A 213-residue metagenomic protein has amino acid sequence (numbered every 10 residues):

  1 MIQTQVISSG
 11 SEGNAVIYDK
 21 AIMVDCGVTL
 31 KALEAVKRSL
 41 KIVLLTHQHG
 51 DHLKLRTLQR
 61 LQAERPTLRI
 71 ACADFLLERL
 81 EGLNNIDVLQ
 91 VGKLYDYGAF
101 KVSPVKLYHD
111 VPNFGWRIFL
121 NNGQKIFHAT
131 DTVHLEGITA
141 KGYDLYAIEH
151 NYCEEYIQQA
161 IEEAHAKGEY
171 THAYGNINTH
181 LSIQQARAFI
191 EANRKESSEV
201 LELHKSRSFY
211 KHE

Functional and structural regions predicted by a protein language model:
M1-R38, F114-D131, L145: Conserved beta-strand hairpin/beta-sheet module of binuclear metal-dependent hydrolase folds, prominently
V6-S8, I22-C26, L40-V43, P66-D74 (+3 more regions): Short, hydrophobic beta-strand segments that form beta-sheet elements in well-ordered domains
S8-S9, C26-V28, Q48, F75-L76 (+4 more regions): Active-site metal-binding loops of divalent metal-dependent hydrolases
A15-I17, K93-C153: Catalytic core of the metallo-beta-lactamase
T29-F75, D144: Active-site metal-binding motif and surrounding structural segment of the metallo-beta-lactamase
A32, F75-G82, R207-H212: Short, charged/polar "capping" segments at the starts of alpha-helices and the immediately preceding loops
K54-Y108: Glycine/small-residue-rich loop that forms an oxyanion/phosphate-binding "nest" at active or ligand-binding sites
T139-E213: Cap/insert and terminal regions of metallo-dependent hydrolase folds
